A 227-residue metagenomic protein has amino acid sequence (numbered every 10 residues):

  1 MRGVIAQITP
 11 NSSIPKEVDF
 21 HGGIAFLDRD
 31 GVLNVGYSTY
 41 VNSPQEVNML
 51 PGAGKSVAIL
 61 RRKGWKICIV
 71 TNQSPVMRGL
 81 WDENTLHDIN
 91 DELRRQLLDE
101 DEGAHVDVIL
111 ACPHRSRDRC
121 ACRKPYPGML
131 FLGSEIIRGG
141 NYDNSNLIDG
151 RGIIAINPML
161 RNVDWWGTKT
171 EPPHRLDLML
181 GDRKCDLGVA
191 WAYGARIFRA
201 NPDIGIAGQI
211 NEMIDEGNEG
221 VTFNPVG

Functional and structural regions predicted by a protein language model:
M1-A25, N84, D91-G103, R117-G227: Asp-based, Mg2+/Mn2+-dependent phosphohydrolase catalytic module
M1-C68: Active-site neighborhood of HAD-like aspartate-dependent phosphohydrolases
I24-P51, V76-T85, D99-E102, H114-C120: Metal-dependent phosphoesterase signature
D28, S56-I59, S74, I136 (+1 more regions): Short alpha-helical scaffold segments that flank and stabilize functional sites
N34-Y37, N72-Q73, D164-G167: A short alpha-helix capping/helix-coil boundary motif
Y37, C68-T71, L110, S145 (+1 more regions): Short loop/turn and capping residues at structural boundaries
A53, V57-N90, A104-D118: Substrate-recognition element of Asp-dependent hydrolases with the DxDx(T/V) motif
